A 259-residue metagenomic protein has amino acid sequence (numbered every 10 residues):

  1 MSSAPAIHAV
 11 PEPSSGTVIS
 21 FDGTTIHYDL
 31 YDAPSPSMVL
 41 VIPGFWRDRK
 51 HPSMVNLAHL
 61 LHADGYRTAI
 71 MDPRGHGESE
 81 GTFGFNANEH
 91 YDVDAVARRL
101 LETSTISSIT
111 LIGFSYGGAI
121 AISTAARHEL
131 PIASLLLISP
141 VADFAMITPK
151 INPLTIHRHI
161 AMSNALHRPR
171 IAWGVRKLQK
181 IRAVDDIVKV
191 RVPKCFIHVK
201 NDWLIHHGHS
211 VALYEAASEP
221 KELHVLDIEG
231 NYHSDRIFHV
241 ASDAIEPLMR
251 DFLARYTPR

Functional and structural regions predicted by a protein language model:
S2-D32: N-terminal cap/lid segment of alpha/beta-hydrolase-fold proteins
W46-H59: The serine-hydrolase catalytic nucleophile loop
A58-E80: Conserved alpha/beta-hydrolase
R74-S104: Catalytic nucleophile-loop/oxyanion-hole region of alpha/beta-hydrolase and closely related hydrolase-like folds
A126-R176: Hydrolase active-site cap/lid region
V190, F196-H198, D202: Short beta-strand/loop motif that positions the catalytic acidic residue of the alpha/beta-hydrolase fold
W203-H209: Conserved alpha/beta-hydrolase "acid-adjacent" motif
E229-D243: Catalytic histidine-centered segment of alpha/beta-hydrolase-like enzymes
